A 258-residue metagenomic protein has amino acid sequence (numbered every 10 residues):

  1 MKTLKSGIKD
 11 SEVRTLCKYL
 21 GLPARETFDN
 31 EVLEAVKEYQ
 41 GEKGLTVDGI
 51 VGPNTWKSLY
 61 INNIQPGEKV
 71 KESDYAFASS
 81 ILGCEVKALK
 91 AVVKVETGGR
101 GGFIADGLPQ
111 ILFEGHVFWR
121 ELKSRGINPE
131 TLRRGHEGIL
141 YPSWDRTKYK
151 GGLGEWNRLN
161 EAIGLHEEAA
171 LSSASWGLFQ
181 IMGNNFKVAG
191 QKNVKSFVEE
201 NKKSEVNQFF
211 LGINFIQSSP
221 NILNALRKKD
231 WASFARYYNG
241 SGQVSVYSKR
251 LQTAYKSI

Functional and structural regions predicted by a protein language model:
K2-R14, K18-L59, R227-K228: Short acidic, glycine/serine/threonine-rich helix-capping segments at coil-helix boundaries
E12-G21, I64-V70, D74-I81, G126-K228 (+1 more regions): Alpha-helical segment that forms one wall of the substrate-binding/catalytic cleft in peptidoglycan-active domains
P23-T27, G44-D48, I64-E68, S79 (+1 more regions): Catalytic phosphate/metal-binding cores of nucleic-acid and nucleotide-processing enzymes, i.e., regions that mediate
F28-K43, V93-G99, Q180-N185, N224-Y247: Acidic helix/loop microenvironments that form the catalytic cleft of cell-wall polysaccharide enzymes
K37, W56, K90-V93, I213 (+3 more regions): Non-transmembrane alpha-helical segments in soluble domains of secreted/periplasmic/extracellular proteins
D48, F103-G107, S248-R250: Short, solvent-exposed loop/turn and secondary-structure capping segments
C84-A88: Helix N-cap / loop-to-helix initiation motif
A105-S124, S175-N185: Short, surface-exposed glycine/acidic/tryptophan-bearing loops
